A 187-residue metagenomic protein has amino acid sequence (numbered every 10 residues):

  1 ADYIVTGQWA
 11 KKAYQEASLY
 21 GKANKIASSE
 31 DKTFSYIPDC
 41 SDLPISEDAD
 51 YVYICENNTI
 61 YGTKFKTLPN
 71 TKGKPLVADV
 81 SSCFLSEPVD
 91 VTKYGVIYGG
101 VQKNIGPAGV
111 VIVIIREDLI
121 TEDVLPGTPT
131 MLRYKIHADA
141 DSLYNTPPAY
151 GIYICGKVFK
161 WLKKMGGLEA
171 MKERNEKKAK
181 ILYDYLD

Functional and structural regions predicted by a protein language model:
A1-W9: Conserved PLP-anchoring active-site segment centered on the Schiff-base-forming lysine
I4-V5, I26-A27, Y53-E56, V77-A78 (+2 more regions): Short beta-strand segments
Q8-W9, S28-K32, N57-Y61, S81-F84 (+3 more regions): Short acidic/polar capping segments at secondary-structure boundaries
K11-Y20: Active-site-proximal loop->helix
A17, S29-F84: Active-site phosphate-binding strand-loop segment of PLP-dependent enzymes
Y36-P38, G62-T67, S86-T92, A108-V111 (+2 more regions): A short secondary-structure junction signal
V77, V91-Q102, V111: Conserved active-site segment immediately N-terminal to the catalytic lysine that forms the internal aldimine
V101-Y183: Active-site C-terminal subdomain of aminotransferase-like
